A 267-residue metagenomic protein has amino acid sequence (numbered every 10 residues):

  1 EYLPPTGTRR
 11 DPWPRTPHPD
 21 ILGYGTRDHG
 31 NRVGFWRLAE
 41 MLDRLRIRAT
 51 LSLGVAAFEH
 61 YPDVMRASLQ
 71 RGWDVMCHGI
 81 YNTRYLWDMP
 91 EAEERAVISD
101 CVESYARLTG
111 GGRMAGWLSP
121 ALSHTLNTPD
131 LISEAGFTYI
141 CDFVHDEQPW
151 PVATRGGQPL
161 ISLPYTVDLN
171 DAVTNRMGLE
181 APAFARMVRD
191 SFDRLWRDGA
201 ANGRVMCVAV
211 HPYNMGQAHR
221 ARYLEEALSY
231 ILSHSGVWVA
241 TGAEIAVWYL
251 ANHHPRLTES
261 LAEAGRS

Functional and structural regions predicted by a protein language model:
E1-I161, A185-V208, N214-S267: Catalytic alpha-helical scaffold of carbohydrate-active enzymes acting on polysaccharides/glycoconjugates
E147-P149, S162-A183: Positively charged, amphipathic and often flexible ligand-engagement surfaces
